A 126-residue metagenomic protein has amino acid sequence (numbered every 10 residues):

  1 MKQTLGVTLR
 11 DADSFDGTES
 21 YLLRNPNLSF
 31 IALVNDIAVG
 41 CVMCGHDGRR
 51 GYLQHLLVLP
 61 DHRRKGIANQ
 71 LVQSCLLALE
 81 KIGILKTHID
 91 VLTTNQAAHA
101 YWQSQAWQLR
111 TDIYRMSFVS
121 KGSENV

Functional and structural regions predicted by a protein language model:
M1-A12: Helix-loop element at the rim of GNAT/NAT acetyltransferase active sites that forms part of the acceptor-substrate
T8, E19-I31, Y52: A short helix-loop-beta-strand connector motif used in the catalytic cores of GNAT acetyltransferases and, in some
I31, I37-G45, Y52-L57: Conserved beta-strand in the GNAT
L33, L56-R63, V91-L92: A short, internal acetyl-CoA/4′-phosphopantetheine-binding micro-motif in the GNAT/acyltransferase core
G45-Q54, R63, L109-I113: A conserved beta-turn-beta hairpin within the catalytic core of GNAT-like acetyltransferases that forms part
V58, R64-L77, S104: Conserved acetyl-CoA-binding loop-helix of GNAT-fold acetyltransferases
V72, L79-V91: Conserved GNAT acetyl-CoA-binding A-motif
I89-A98, S117-K121: Conserved beta-strand-loop-alpha-helix junction that forms the acyl-donor binding cleft
